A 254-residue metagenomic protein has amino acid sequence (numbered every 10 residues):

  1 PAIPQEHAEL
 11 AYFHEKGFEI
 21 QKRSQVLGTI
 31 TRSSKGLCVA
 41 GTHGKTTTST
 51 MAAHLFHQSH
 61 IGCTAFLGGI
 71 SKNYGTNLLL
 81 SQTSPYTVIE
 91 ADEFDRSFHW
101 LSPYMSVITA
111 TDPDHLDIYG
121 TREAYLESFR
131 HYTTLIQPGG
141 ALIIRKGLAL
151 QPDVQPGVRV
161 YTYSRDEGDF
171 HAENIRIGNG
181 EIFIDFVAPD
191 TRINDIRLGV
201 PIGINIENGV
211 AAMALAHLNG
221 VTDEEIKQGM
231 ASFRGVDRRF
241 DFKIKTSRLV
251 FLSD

Functional and structural regions predicted by a protein language model:
P1-A2, R176: Beta-strand C-termini and the immediately following turn/loop, strongest in propeller blades
A2-K146, L150-R159, V210, A216-H217: Phosphate-binding loop of NTP-binding sites
Y119-L126, P156-S253: Adenine nucleotide phosphate-binding catalytic loops in nucleotide-utilizing enzymes
